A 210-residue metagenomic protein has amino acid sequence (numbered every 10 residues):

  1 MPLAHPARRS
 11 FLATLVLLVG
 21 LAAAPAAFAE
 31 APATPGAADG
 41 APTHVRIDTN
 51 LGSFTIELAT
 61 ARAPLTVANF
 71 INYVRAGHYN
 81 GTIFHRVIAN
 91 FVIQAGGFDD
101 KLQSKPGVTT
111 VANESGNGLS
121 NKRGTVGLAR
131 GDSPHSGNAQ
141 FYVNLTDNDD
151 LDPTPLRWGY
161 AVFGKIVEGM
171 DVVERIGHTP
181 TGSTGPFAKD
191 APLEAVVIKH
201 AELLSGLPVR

Functional and structural regions predicted by a protein language model:
P2-P6, V16-L21, P25-R210: Cyclophilin-like peptidyl-prolyl cis-trans isomerases
